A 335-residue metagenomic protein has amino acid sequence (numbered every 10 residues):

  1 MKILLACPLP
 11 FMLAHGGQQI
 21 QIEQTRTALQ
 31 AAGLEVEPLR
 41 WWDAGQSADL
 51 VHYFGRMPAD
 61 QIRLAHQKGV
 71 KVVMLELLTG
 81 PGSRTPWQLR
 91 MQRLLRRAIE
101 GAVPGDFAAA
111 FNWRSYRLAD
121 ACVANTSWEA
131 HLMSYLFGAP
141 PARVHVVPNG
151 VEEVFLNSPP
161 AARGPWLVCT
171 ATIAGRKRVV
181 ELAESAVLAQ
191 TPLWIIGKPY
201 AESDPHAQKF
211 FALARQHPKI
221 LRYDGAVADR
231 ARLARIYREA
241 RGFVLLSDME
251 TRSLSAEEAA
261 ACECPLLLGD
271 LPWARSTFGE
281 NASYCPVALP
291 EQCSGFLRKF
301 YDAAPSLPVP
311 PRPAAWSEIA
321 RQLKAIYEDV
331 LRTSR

Functional and structural regions predicted by a protein language model:
G17, D302-S334: A charged, aromatic-enriched C-terminal amphipathic alpha-helix characteristic of glycosyltransferases across folds
R97-C122, H131: Membrane-proximal helix-turn-helix segments that form the acceptor-binding/catalytic region of lipid-linked
P159-Q190, W194-I196: Conserved donor-binding/catalytic core segment of Leloir-type glycosyltransferases
A207-V227, A231: Nucleotide-activated donor-binding/catalytic signature segment of Leloir-type glycosyltransferases, i.e., the conserved
R235-A240: Short alpha-helical donor nucleotide-sugar binding micro-motif in glycosyltransferases
D248: Aromatic "clamp/platform" in nucleotide-sugar-dependent glycosyltransferases that forms part of the donor/acceptor
P265-L268: Short hydrophobic beta-strand element within catalytic cores of glycosyltransferases and related nucleotide-activated
A282-E291, R298-D302: Conserved acidic donor-binding segment of nucleotide-sugar-dependent glycosyltransferases
